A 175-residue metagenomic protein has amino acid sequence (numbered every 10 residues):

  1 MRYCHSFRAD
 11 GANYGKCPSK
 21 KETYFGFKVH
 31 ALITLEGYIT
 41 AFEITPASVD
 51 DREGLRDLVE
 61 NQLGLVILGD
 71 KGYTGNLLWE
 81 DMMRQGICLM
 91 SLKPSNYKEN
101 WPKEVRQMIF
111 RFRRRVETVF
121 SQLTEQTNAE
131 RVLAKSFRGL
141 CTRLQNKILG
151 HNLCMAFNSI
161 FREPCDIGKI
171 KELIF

Functional and structural regions predicted by a protein language model:
M1-P94: Polybasic low-complexity intrinsically disordered regions
S19-E22, K135-L144: Structural motif
A31, E117, L149: A residue-level signal for conserved active-site and pocket-lining positions in enzyme catalytic cores
D51, F112, C141, Q145: Hydrophobic (often cysteine-bearing) scaffold residues that line and stabilize catalytic clefts of nucleotide/cofactor
R52-L55, F120, N146: A general structural signal for well-ordered alpha-helical segments in protein cores
V66, K71-R138: Helix-centered, glycine/charged polyanion-binding patches within enzymatic domains that contact phosphate-containing
T142-F175: C-terminal domain-tail junction helix/linker
